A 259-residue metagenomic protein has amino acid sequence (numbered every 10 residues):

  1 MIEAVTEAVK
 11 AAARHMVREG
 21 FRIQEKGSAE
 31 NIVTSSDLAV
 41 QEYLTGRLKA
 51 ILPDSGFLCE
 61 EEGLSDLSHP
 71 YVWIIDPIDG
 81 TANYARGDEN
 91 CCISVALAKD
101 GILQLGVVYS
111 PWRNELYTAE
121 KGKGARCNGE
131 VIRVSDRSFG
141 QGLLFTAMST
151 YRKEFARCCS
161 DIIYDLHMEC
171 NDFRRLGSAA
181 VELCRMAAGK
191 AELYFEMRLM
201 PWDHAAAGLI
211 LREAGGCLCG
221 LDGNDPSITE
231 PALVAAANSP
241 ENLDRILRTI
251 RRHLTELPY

Functional and structural regions predicted by a protein language model:
M1-E7, D161-H167, L183-Y259: Oxyanion/phosphate-interacting regions
M1-I78, Y259: N-terminal subdomain of lithium-sensitive/metallo-dependent phosphomonoesterases centered on the IMPase/IPPase/PAP
A12-M16, D37, L48, T81 (+5 more regions): Residue-level signal for inorganic ion chemistry
K26, E60, L176-S178, L221: Conserved beta-strand termini and adjacent loop/short-helix elements that scaffold enzyme active sites in alpha/beta
D37, E60, D76-D79, N83 (+3 more regions): Acidic active-site catalytic centers that drive phospho-/nucleotidyl reactions and related ester hydrolyses
A50, L58, L67-R133, L209-R212 (+2 more regions): Active-site-adjacent structural elements in enzyme catalytic cores
D54-G56, D172, E192, C217: Residue-level detector of anion-binding/catalytic polar loops
A96-L183, P231-Y259: Acidic beta-strand-loop-alpha-helix segment within the catalytic core of divalent metal-dependent phosphate-processing
